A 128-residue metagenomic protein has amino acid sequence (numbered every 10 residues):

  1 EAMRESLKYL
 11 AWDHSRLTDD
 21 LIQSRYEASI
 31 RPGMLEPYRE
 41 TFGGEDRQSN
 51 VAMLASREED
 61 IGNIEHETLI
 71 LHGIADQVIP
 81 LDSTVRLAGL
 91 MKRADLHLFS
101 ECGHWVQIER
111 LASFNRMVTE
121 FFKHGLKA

Functional and structural regions predicted by a protein language model:
A2-G62: Conserved alpha/beta-hydrolase catalytic His-Asp/Glu region
S6, Y38, L87, F114 (+2 more regions): Hydrophobic "lid"/C-terminal helical patch of Rossmann-like NAD(P)-dependent dehydrogenase/epimerase domains
L21, R57, H66, P80-G89: Short alpha-helix in the alpha/beta-hydrolase fold that links the catalytic acid
S29, L87-A88, W105-V106: Conserved short C-terminal alpha-helix that flanks the catalytic cleft of nucleotide-sugar-dependent
V51-A52, A75-I79: Acidic catalytic loop of the alpha/beta-hydrolase fold
I64, I70-H72, D76: Short beta-strand/loop motif that positions the catalytic acidic residue of the alpha/beta-hydrolase fold
G73, P80-S83, E109-R110: Active-site helix-initiating loop/hinge in glycosyltransferases
K92-A128: Catalytic active-site module of serine/aspartate enzymes centered on a nucleophile-bearing elbow/loop
